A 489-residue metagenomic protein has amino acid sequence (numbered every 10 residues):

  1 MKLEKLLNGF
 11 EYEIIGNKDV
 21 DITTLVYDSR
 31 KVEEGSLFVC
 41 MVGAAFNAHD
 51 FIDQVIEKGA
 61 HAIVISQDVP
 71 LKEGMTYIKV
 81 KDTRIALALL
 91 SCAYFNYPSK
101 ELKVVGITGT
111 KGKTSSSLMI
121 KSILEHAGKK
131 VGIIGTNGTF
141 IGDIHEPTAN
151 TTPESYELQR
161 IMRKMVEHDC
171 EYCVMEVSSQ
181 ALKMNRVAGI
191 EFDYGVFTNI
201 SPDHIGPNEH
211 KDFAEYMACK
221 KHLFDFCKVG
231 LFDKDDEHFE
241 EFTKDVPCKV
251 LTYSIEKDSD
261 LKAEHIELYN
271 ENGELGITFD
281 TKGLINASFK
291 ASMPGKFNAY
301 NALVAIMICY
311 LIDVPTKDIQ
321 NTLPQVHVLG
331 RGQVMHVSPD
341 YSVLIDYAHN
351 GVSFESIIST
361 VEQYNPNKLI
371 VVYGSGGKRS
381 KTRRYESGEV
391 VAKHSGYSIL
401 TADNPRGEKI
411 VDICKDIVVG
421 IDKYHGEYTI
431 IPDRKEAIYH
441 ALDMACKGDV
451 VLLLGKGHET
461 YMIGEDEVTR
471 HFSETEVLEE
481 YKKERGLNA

Functional and structural regions predicted by a protein language model:
M1-L89, A93, D225, E237 (+5 more regions): N-terminal leader/targeting and accessory segments in enzymes
M1-Y12, E34-L37, P247, L284 (+4 more regions): ATP-dependent carboxylate-amine ligase
L3-E4, V69-G74, H168, Y194-V343 (+2 more regions): Acidic, Mg2+-coordinating active-site environments of NTP-dependent enzymes
L7-F10, L87-G230, K234, H238-K249 (+2 more regions): Phosphate-binding loop of NTP-binding sites
Y12, E73-K81, E146-A149, P247-S254: Active-site regions of enzymes building and remodeling cell-envelope glycoconjugates
G43-A45, V69, S179-Q180, S201-H204 (+4 more regions): Short glycine-rich anion-binding loops that position phosphate/pyrophosphate groups of nucleotides and phosphorylated
I52, I56-E57, V166, A188 (+1 more regions): Non-catalytic positions within long, well-ordered alpha-helices that form the structural scaffold/packing of enzyme
H61-Q67, G230-K234, V372-Y373, Y397-N404: Short internal beta-strands
